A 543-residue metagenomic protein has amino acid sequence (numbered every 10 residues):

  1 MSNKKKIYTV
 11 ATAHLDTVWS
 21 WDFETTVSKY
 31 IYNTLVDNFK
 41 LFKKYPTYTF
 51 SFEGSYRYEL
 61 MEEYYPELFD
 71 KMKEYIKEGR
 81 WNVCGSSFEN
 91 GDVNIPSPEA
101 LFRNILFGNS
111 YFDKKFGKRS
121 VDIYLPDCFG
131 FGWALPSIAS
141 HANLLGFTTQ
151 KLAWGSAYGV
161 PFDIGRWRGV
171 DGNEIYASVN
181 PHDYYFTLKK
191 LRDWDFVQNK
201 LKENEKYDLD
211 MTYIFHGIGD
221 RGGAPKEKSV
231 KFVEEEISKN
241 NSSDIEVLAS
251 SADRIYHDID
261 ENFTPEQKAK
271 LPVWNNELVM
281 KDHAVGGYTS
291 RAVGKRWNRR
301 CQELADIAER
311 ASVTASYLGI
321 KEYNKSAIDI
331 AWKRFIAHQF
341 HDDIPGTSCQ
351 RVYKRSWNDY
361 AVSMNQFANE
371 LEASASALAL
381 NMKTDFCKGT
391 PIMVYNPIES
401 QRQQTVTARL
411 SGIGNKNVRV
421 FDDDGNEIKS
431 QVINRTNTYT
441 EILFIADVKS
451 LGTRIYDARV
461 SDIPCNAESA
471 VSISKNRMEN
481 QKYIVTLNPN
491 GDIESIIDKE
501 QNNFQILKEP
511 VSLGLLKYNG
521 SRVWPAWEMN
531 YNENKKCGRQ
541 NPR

Functional and structural regions predicted by a protein language model:
M1-P391, P397, Q404, I413-N417 (+5 more regions): Catalytic-domain carbohydrate-binding cleft regions of carbohydrate-active enzymes
R454-I463: Short, hydrophobic/aromatic-enriched beta-strand segments in well-ordered soluble domains
D462-S474: Short, Gly/Pro- and small/polar-rich lid/capping loops
I473-R477, R543: Short, hydrophobic/aromatic-rich segments at coil-to-beta transitions
